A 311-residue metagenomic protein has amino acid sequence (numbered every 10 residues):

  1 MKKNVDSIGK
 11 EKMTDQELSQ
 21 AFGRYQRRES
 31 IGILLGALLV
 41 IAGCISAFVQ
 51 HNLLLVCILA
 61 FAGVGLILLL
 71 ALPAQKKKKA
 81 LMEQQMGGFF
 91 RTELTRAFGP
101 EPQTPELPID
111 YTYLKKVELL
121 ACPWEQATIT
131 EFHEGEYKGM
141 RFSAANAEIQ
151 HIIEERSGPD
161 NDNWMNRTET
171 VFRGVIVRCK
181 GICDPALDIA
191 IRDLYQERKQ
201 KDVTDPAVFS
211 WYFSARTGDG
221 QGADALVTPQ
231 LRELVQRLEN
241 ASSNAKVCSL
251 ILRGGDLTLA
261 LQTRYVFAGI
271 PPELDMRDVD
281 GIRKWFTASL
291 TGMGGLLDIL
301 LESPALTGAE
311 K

Functional and structural regions predicted by a protein language model:
M1-E29: Cytosolic juxtamembrane N-terminal segments of multi-pass membrane proteins
R27-A37: Select subsegments of transmembrane alpha-helices in polytopic membrane proteins, especially boundary-proximal
A37-C44: Hydrophobic, membrane-inserted alpha-helices
L39, L59-G63, A74-Q75, L81: Generic L/I/V-rich hydrophobic alpha-helical segments across diverse proteins
S46-V64: Hydrophobic alpha-helical transmembrane segments
I67-F89: Transmembrane-cytosolic junction motif
M82-A97, E101-P102: A structural/positional concept
T95-F98, T104-Q150, S157, M165-K311: Charged, low-complexity intrinsically disordered regions
